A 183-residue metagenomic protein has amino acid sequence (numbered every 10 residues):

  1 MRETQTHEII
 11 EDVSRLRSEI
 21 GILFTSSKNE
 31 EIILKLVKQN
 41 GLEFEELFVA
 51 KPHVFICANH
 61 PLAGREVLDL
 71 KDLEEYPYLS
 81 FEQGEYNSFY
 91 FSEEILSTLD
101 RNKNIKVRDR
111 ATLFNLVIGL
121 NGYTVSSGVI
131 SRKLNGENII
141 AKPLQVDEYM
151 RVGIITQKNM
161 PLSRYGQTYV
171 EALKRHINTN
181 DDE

Functional and structural regions predicted by a protein language model:
M1-I32: Central regulatory/effector-binding core of bacterial HTH transcription factors
M1-Q5, S80-F81, L99-D109: Short beta-strand-to-loop elements that line the ligand-binding cleft of bilobed periplasmic-binding protein-like
E8-I9, A111-L113: Short acidic active-site motifs
T25-S26, A58, E85, S127-I130: Short secondary-structure boundary segments
E30, L62-A63, D69-L70, E74-L99 (+2 more regions): Secondary-structure junction motif
L36-Y78: Flexible hinge/capping segments at coil-to-helix
K38-E45, A50-K51, T112-N159: Beta-alpha-beta core module
Y90, P161-R175: Short amphipathic alpha-helical coupling segments at ligand-binding clamshell hinges and other catalytic/signaling
